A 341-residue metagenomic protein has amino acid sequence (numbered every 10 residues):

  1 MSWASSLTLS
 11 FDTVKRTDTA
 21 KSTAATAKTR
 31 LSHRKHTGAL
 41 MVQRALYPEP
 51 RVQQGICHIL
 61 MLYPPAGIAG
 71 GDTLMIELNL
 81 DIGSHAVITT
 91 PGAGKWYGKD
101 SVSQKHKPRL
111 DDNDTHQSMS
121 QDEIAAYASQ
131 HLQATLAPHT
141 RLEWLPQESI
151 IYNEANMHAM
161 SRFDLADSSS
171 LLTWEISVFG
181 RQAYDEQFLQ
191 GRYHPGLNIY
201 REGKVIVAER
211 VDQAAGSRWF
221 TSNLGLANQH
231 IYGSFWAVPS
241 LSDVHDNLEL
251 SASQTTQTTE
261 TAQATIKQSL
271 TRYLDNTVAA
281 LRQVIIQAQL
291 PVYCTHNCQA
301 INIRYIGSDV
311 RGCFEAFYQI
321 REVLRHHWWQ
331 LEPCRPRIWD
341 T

Functional and structural regions predicted by a protein language model:
M1-E148, N153, H326: N-terminal, charged/glycine-rich beta-strand/loop interface patches
W3, D72, A128, A155 (+3 more regions): A short, structural micro-pattern
L7, Q130-L132, P138-T140, M157-A159 (+2 more regions): One face of beta-strands
M41-R44, Y97-V102, E154-N156, Q182-E186 (+2 more regions): A short, polar/proline- and glycine-enriched secondary-structure boundary/capping micro-motif
D81, D164-A166, Y200: Feature marks extracellular polysaccharide-active and adherence modules
H85-V87, R141-E143, S170-L172, G233-S234 (+1 more regions): Structural motif
Y97-K99, Y152-M160, L165-R192: Acidic (Asp/Glu-rich), glycine- and aromatic
D114, E175-D340: A structural signal for small-residue-enriched, beta-sheet-centric alpha/beta enzyme cores and oligomeric scaffold folds
